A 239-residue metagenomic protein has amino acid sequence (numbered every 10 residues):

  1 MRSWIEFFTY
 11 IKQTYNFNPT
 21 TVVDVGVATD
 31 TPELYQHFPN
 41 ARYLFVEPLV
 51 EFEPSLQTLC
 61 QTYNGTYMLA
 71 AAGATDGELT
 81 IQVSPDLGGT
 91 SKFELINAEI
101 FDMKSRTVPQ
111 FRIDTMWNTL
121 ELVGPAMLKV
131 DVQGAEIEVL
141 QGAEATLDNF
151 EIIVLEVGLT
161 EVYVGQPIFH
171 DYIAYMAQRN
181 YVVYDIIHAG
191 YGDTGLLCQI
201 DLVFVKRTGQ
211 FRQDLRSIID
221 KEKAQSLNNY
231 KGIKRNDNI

Functional and structural regions predicted by a protein language model:
M1-I239: Phosphate/nucleotide-binding beta-alpha loop and adjacent structural elements of enzyme active sites
